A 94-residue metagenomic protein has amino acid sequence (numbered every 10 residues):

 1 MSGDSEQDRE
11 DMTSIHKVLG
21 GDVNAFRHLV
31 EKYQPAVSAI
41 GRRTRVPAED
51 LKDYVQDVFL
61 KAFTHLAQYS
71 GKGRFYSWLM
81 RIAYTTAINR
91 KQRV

Functional and structural regions predicted by a protein language model:
M1-K17: Extreme N-terminal regulatory/targeting segments of RNA polymerase sigma factors
S2-D4, L19-H28, S38-D57: Short, charged helix-capping/linker segments at alpha-helix termini
M12-L19, F59, F63: Regular secondary-structure segments
S14, A25-F26, Y33, Y54 (+1 more regions): Hydrophobic side chains within well-formed alpha-helices
V23, Q34, R43, A48 (+2 more regions): A short, glycine- and basic residue-enriched loop/turn that sits immediately adjacent to a domain's principal
L29-Y33, V37, A83: Hydrophobic/aromatic residues within well-ordered alpha-helical segments
D53-L60, G73-T85: Structural recognition of an alpha-helix C-terminal capping motif at a helix-to-coil junction
A67-G71, Y84-V94: Arg/Lys-rich amphipathic alpha helix in sigma70-family domain 2
